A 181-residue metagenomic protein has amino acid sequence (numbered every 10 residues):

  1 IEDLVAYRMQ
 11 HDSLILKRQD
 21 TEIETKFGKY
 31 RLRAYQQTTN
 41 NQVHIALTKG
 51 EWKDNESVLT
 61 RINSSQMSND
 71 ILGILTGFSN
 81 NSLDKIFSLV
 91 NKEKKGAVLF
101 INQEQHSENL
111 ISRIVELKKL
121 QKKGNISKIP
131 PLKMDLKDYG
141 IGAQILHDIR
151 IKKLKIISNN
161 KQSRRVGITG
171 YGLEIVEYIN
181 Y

Functional and structural regions predicted by a protein language model:
I1-Y181: Catalytic domains of riboflavin
